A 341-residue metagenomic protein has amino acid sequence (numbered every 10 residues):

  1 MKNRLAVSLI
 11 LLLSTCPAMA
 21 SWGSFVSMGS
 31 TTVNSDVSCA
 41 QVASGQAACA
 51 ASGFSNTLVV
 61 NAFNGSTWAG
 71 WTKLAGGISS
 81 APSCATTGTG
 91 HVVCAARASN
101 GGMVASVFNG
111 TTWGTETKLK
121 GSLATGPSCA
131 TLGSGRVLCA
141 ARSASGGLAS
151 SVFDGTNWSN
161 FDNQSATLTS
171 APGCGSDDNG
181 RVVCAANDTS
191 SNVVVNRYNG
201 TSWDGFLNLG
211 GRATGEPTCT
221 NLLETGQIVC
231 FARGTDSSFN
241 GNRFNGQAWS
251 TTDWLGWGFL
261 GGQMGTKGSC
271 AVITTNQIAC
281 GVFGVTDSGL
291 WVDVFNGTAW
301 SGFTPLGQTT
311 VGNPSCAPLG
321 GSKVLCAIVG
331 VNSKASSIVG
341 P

Functional and structural regions predicted by a protein language model:
M1-S8: Bacterial N-terminal signal peptides that target proteins for export
L11-L12: Short, linear, compositionally biased motifs with a strong N-terminal bias
T15-P17: N-terminal signal peptide c-region/cleavage motif recognized by signal peptidases
S21-P341: A structural motif
